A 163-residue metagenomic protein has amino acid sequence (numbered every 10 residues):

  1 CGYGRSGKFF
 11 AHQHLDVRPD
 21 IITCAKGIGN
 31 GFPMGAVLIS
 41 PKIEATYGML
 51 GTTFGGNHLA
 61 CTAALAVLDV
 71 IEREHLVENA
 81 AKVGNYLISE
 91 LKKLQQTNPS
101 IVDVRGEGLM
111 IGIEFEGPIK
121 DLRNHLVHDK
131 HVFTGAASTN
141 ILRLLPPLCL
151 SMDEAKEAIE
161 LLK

Functional and structural regions predicted by a protein language model:
C1-K163: Conserved N-terminal phosphate-binding loop of PLP-dependent enzymes in the Aspartate aminotransferase
